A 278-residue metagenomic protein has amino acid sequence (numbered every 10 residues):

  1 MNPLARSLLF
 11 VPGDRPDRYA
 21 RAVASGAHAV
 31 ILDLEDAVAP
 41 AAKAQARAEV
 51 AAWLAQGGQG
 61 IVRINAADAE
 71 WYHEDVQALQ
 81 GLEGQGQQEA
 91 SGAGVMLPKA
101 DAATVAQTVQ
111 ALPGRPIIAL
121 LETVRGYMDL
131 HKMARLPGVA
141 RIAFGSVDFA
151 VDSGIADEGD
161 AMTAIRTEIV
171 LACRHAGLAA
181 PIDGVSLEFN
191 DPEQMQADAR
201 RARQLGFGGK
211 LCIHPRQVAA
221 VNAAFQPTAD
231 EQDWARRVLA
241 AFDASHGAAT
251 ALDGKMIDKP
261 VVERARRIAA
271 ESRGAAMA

Functional and structural regions predicted by a protein language model:
M1-A278: Expand to "…catalyze enediolate/carbanion chemistry for C-C bond making/breaking, isomerization, decarboxylation
